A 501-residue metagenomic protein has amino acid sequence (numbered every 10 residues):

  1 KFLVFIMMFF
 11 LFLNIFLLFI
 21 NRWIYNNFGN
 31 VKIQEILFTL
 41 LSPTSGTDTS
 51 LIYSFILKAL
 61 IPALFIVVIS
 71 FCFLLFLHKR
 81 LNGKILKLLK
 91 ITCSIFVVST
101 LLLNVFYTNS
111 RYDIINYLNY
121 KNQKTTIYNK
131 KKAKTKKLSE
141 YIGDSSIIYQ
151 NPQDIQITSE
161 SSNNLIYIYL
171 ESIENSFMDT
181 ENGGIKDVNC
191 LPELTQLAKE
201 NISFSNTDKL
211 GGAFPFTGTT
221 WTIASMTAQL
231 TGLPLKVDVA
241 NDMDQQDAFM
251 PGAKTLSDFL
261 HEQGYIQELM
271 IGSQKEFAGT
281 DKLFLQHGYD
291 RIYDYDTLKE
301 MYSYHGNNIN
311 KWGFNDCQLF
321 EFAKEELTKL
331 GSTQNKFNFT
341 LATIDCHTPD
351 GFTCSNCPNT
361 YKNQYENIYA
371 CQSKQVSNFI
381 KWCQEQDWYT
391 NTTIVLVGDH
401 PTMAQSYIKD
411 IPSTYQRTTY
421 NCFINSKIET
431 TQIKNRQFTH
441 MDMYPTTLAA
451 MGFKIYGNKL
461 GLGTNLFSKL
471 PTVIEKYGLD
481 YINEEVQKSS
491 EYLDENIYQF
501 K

Functional and structural regions predicted by a protein language model:
K1-K124: Transmembrane and membrane-interface helices of multi-pass, inner-membrane envelope-modifying transferases
N21-Q34, T126-T135, T255, D294 (+2 more regions): A diffuse structural propensity rather than consistent per-protein peaks
E35-I36, K84, K137, E193 (+2 more regions): Exposed alpha-helical structural elements
S45-T47, T100-S172: Membrane-interface segments at or immediately adjacent to transmembrane helices that form the boundary between
S146-K501: Solvent-exposed soluble domains appended to multi-pass membrane proteins
